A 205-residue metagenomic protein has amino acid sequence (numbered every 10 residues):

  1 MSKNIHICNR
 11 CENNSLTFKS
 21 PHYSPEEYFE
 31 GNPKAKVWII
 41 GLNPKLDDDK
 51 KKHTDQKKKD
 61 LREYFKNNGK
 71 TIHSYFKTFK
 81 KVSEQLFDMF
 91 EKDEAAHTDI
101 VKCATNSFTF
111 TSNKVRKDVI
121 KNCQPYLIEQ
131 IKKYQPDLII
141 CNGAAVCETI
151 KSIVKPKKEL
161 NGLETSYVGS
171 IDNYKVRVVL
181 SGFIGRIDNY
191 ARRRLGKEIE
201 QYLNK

Functional and structural regions predicted by a protein language model:
M1-T71, C123-Y126, Q130, Y167-D172 (+1 more regions): Active-site and ligand/interface coordination hotspots across diverse enzymes and nucleic-acid-associated assemblies
S2-L16, N113-I128, C147-K205: C-terminal capping/extension of enzyme domains
A35-V37, F87, K92-D93, G169-V179: Beta-strand-turn-beta hairpins that frame and shape the catalytic cleft of phosphate-ester-processing enzymes
I40, T98, C141-N142, S181: Short hydrophobic segments within beta-strands
N43-D47, V101-T105, A144-E148, F183-I187: Short, solvent-exposed loop/turn segments at secondary-structure junctions
R62-A96: A short, flexible N-terminal coil/short beta segment enriched in small residues
A96, I100-C123: Charged, often glycine-rich, active-site loop that binds/positions anionic groups
L127-G143: Proline-aspartate-enriched helix->loop->beta-strand connector
